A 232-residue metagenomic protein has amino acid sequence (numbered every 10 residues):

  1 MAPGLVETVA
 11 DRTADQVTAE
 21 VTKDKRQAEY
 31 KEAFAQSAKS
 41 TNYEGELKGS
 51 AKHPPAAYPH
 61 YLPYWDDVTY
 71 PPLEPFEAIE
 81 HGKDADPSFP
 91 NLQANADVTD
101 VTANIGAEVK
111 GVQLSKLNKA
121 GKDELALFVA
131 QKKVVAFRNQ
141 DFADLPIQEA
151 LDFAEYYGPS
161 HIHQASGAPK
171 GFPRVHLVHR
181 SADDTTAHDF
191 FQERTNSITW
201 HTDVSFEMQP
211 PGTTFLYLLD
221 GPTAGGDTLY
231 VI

Functional and structural regions predicted by a protein language model:
A2-I232: Non-heme Fe(II) oxygenase catalytic core, chiefly the N-lobe of the double-stranded beta-helix
